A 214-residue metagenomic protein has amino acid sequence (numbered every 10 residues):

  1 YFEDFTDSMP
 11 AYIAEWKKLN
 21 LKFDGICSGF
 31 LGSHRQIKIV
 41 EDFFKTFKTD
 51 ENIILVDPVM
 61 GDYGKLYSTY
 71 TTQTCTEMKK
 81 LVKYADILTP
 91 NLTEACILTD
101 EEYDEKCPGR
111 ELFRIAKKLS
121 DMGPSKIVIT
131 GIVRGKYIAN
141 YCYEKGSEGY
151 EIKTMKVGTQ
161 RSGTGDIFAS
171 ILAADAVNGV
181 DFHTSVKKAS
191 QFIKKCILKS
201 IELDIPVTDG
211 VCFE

Functional and structural regions predicted by a protein language model:
Y1, K65-Y70, E101-Y103, G163: Short, solvent-exposed loop/turn segments at secondary-structure boundaries
Y1-S68, F213-E214: Conserved N-terminal subdomain of the carbohydrate kinase-like
S8-A11, K80, R114, K118 (+1 more regions): A non-catalytic, amphipathic alpha-helix used as a structural packing/dimerization or gating element in enzyme scaffolds
G32, M60-D62, E94, G131-G135 (+2 more regions): Glycine-rich beta-alpha junction loops
T69-G149: Conserved phosphate/ATP/ADP-binding segment of small-molecule kinases
I97, T159-F182, V186: Short, small-residue alpha-helix embedded
G149-G163: Short pre-catalytic strand/loop immediately N-terminal to key active-site residues, enriched for Gly-Thr
H183-E214: Charged C-terminal helix
